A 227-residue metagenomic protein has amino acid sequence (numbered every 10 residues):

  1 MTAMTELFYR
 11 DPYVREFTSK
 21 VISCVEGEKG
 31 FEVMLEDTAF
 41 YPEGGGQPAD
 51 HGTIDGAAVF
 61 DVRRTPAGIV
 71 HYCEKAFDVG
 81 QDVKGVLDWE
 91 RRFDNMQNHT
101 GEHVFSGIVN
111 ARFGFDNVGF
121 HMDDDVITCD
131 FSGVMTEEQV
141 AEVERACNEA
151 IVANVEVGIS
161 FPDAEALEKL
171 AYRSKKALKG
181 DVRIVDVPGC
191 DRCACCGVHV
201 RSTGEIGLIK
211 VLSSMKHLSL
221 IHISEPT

Functional and structural regions predicted by a protein language model:
T2-Q81: Conserved nucleotide-binding/hydrolysis modules and their immediate coupling elements across P-loop/ASCE NTPase motors
Y9, G27, D50-T65, F113-G119 (+2 more regions): Compositionally biased, low-complexity linear motifs
V14, N98-E102, V140, E144: Generic alpha-helical secondary structure
S23-A39, Q81-R92, A177-R192: Short, hydrophobic/aliphatic alpha-helical segments
T38-I54, D78-C129: Active/ligand-binding-proximal structured segments within catalytic/core domains that scaffold catalytic residues
G68, S106, Q139: N-terminal Rossmann-like or analogous alpha/beta NTP/dinucleotide-binding catalytic cores that position adenine
R91, G114-H217: Functional cores that coordinate and move charged inorganic groups
I221-T227: Residue-level detector of conserved catalytic or cofactor/ligand-binding positions in enzyme active sites
